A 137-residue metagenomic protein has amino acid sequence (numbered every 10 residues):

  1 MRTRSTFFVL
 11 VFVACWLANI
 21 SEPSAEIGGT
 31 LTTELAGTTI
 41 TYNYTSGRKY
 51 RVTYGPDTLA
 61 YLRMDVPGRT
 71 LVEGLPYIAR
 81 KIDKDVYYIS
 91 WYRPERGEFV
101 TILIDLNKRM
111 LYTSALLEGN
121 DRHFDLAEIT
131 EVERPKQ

Functional and structural regions predicted by a protein language model:
M1-F8: Bacterial N-terminal signal peptides that target proteins for export
F8-A18: Bacterial N-terminal signal peptides
E26-K49: Tryptophan-anchored aromatic micro-motifs
T33-A36, V52-A60, I82-D85, I104-M110: Short, solvent-exposed coil/turn segments at beta-strand boundaries
I40-Y44, Y61-M64, I89-R93, T113-L116: Short beta-strand segments that buttress and anchor functional surface loops
R48-I78: N-terminal glycine/threonine-rich, aromatic-flanked beta-hairpin/loop signature
P67-L103: Contiguous, well-ordered beta-strand patches that form the walls/edges of small beta-barrel/beta-sandwich domains
S90-Q137: Beta-sheet ligand-binding and adhesion/scaffold domains
